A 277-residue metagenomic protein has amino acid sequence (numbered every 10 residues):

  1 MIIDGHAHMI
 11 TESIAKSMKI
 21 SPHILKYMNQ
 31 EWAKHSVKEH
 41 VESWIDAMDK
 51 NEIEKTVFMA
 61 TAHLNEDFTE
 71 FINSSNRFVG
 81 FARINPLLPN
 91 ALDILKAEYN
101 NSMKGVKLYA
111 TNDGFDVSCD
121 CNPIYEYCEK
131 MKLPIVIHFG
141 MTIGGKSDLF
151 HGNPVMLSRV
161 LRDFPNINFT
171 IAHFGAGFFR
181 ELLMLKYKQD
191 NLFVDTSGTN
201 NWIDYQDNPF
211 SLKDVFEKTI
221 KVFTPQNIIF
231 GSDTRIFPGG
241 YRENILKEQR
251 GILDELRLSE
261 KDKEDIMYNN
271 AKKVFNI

Functional and structural regions predicted by a protein language model:
M1-H8, E12-K50, E54-K55, K218 (+2 more regions): Mid-to-C-terminal alpha-helical segments outside catalytic/metal-binding sites
I2-G5, F58-M59, F81-A82, K107 (+3 more regions): Active-site neighborhood of phospho(di)ester-bond hydrolases with catalytic His/Asp-centered motifs
I3-M9, V160-D163, F169, F237: A generic "structured core" feature
H6, M48, E98, V106 (+6 more regions): Conserved, mostly hydrophobic/aromatic
A7-H8, T61, F139-M141, F174 (+1 more regions): Active-site metal-binding loops of divalent metal-dependent hydrolases
L25-S36, I137-L149, R235: Glycine-rich phosphate-binding "P-loop"
E54-K55, A62-H151, F193, N201: Active-site gating/metal-coordination segments in enzymes
G105, S118-I229: Catalytic pocket-lining loop regions of alpha/beta-barrel enzymes, especially the amidohydrolase/enolase/GH5 lineages
